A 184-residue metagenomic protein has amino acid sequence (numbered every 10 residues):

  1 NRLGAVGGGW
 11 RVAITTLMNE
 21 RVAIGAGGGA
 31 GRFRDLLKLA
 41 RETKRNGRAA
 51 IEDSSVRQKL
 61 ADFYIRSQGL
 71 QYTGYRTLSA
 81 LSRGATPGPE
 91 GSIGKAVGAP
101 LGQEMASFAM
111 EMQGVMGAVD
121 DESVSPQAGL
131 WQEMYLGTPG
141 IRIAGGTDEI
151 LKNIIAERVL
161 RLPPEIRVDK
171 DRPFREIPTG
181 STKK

Functional and structural regions predicted by a protein language model:
N1-Y72, I141, E176-K184: Glycine-rich beta->alpha junctions and the first turn(s) of the following alpha-helix
L3, A23-A26, A50, P87-G88 (+3 more regions): Hydrophobic alpha-helical scaffolding
G9, R32, R66-G69, G94 (+2 more regions): Catalytic-loop motifs flanking and including active-site residues across diverse enzymes
W10-M18, L37, T73-A80, G84-T86 (+1 more regions): Short acidic (Asp/Glu) and glycine-rich catalytic loops that position anionic groups and cofactors
T15-N19, E42, R66, Y75 (+4 more regions): Short, well-ordered loop/turn and helix-capping segments at boundaries between secondary-structure elements and domains
V22, A26-D35, G117-M134, P139-G140 (+1 more regions): Intrinsic disorder at enzyme termini
S54, Q68-V124: C-terminal helix-coil-helix/basic helical segment that borders enzyme active sites and/or dimer interfaces and provides
Q58, Y75, A96, Q103 (+5 more regions): A generic structural signal for well-ordered alpha-helical surface patches
